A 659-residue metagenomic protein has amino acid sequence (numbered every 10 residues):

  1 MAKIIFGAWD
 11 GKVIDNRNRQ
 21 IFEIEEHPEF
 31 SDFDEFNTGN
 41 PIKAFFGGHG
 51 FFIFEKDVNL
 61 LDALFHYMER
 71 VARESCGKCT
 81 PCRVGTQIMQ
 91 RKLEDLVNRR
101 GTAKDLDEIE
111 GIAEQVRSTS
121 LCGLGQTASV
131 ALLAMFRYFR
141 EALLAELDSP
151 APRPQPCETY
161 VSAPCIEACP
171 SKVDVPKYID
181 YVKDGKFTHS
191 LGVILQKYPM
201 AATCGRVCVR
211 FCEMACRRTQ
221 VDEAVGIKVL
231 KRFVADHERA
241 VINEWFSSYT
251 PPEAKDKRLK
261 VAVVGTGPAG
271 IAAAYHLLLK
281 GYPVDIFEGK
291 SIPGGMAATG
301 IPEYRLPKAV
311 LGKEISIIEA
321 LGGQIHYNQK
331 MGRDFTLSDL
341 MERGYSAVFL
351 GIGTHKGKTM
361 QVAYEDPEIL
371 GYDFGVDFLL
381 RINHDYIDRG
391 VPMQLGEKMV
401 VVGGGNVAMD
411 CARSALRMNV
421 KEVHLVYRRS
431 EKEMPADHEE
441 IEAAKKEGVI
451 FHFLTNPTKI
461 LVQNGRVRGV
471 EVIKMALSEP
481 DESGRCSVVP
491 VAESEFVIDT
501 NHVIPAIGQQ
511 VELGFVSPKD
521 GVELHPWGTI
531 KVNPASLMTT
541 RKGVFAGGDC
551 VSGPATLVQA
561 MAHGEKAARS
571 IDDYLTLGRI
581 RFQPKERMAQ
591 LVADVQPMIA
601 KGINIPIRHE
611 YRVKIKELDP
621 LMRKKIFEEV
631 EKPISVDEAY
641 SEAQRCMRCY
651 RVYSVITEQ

Functional and structural regions predicted by a protein language model:
M1-Q155: Redox cofactor-anchoring modules in respiratory/redox and cofactor-processing assemblies
E69-R91, E114-L133, E158-K177, P199-Q220 (+1 more regions): Local cysteine-cluster metal-coordination motifs and their immediate loop/turn environment, predominantly Fe-S cluster
V234-A254, K313-R333, G357-M418, H525-A535 (+1 more regions): Glycine-rich dinucleotide-binding loop and its adjacent helix/turn
K255, L259-V264, G312-Q361, K459-V467 (+4 more regions): Feature captures the FAD/FMN-dependent oxidoreductase FAD-binding
L259-D285, A408-L416: N-terminal Rossmann-like FAD-binding beta1-loop-alpha1 element of flavoenzymes
P283-I286, K290-L321, I325, A412-K459 (+1 more regions): Rossmann-like dinucleotide-binding cores of NAD(P)H-dependent redox enzymes
E368-G396, P480-P554, K601-N604: FAD-site-proximal beta/loop scaffold in flavoenzymes
C550-R581: A conserved FAD-binding loop/helix module that cradles the flavin
